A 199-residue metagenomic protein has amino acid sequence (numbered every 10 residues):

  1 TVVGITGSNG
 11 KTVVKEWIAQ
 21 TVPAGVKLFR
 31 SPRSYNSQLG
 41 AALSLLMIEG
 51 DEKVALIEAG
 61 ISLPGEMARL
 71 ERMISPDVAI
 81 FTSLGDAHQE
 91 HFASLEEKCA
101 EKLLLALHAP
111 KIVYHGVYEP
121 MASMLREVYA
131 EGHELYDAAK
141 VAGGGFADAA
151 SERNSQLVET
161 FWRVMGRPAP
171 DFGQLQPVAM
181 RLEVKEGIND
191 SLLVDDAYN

Functional and structural regions predicted by a protein language model:
T1-G7, A55, L70, A142-G143 (+3 more regions): Short intrinsically disordered, low-complexity coil segments enriched in acidic
T1-K111, G116-E127: Phosphate-binding loop of NTP-binding sites
K11, R153, D195: Single, functionally critical "micro-switch" positions that shape active/binding sites and transmembrane helices
Y35, G60-I61, S151, L175 (+1 more regions): Conserved phosphate/pyrophosphate-binding and hydrolysis machinery centered on Walker-type P-loop NTPases, extending
V78-L192: Acidic, Mg2+-coordinating active-site environments of NTP-dependent enzymes
L193-N199: Short, glycine-rich nucleotide/cofactor-binding loops
